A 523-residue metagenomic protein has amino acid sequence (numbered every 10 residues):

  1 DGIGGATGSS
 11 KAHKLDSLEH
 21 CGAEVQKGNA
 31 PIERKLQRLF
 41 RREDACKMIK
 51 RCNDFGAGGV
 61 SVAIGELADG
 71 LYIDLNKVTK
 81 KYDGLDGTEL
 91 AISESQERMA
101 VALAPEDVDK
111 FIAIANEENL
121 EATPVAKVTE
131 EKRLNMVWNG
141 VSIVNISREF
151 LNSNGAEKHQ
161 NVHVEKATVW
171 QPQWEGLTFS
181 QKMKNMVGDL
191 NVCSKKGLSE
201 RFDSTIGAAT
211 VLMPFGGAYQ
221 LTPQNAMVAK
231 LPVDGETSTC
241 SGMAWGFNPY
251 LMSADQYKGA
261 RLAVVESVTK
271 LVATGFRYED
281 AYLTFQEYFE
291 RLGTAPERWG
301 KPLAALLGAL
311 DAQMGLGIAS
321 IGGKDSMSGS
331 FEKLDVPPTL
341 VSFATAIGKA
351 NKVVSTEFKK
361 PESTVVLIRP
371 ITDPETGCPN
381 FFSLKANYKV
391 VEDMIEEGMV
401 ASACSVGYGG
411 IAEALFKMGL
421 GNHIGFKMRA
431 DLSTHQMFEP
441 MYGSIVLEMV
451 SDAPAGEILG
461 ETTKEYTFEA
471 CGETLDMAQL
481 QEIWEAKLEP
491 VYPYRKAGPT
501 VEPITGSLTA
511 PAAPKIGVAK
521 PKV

Functional and structural regions predicted by a protein language model:
D1-K522: Glycine/proline-enriched, intrinsically flexible loops and inter-domain linkers
